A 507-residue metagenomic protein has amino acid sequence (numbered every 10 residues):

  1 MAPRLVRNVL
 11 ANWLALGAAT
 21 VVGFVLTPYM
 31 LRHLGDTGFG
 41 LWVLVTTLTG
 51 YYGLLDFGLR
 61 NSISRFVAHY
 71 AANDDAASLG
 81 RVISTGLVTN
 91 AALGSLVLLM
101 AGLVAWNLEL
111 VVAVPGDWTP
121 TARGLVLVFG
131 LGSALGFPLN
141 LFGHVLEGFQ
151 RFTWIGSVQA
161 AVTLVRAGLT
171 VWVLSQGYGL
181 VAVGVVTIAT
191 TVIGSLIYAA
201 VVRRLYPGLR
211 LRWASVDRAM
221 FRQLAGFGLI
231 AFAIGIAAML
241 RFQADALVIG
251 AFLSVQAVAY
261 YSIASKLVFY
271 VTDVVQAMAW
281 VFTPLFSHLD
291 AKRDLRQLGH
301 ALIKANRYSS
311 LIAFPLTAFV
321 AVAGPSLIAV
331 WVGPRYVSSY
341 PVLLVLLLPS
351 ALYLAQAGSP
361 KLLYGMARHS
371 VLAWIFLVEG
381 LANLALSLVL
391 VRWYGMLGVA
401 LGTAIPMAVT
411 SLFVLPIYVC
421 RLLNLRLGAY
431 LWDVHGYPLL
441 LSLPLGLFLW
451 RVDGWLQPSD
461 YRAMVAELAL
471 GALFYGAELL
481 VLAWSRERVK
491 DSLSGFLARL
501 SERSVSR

Functional and structural regions predicted by a protein language model:
M1-F24, A77-V88, T119-R123, Q150 (+4 more regions): N-terminal membrane topogenesis motif
M1-L5, Y198-F242, V281, L285-H300 (+1 more regions): Interhelical loop/hinge segments that connect adjacent transmembrane helices in multipass membrane
R4-H69, S95-G102, G132, V162-T163 (+4 more regions): Signature of the first transmembrane helix
V6, A134-Q159, Y178-V181, V202 (+2 more regions): Membrane-interface junctions at transmembrane-helix termini in multi-pass inner-membrane proteins
Y29, G40-D56, T85-T89, V192-I193 (+5 more regions): Alpha-helical transmembrane segments of polytopic membrane transporters and translocases
H69-G86, Y260-L377, F496, L500: Specific pore-lining/lateral-gate transmembrane helices of multi-pass inner-membrane transport and insertion machines
V88-Q243: Hydrophobic transmembrane helix module of multi-pass membrane transport proteins
L422-L427, L449-R507: Membrane-proximal transmembrane or re-entrant/amphipathic helices at the cytosolic face
